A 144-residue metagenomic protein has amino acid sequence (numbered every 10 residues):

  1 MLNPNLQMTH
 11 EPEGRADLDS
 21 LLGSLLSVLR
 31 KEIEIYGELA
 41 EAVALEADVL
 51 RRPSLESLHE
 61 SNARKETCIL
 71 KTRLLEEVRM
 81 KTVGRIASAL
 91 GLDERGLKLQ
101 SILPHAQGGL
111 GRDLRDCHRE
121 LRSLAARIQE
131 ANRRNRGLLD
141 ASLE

Functional and structural regions predicted by a protein language model:
L2-R51, L55, H59-E144: C-terminal-biased regions
